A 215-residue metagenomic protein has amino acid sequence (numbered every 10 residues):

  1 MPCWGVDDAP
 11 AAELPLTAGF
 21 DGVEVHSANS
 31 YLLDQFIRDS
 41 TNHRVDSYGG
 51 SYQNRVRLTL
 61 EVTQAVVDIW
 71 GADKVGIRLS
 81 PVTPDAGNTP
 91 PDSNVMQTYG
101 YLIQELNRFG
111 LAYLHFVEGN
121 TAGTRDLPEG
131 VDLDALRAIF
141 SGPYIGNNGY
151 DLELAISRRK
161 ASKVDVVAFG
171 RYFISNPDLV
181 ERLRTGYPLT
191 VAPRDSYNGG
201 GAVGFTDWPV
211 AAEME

Functional and structural regions predicted by a protein language model:
M1-E215: Flavin-dependent oxidoreductase catalytic cores
